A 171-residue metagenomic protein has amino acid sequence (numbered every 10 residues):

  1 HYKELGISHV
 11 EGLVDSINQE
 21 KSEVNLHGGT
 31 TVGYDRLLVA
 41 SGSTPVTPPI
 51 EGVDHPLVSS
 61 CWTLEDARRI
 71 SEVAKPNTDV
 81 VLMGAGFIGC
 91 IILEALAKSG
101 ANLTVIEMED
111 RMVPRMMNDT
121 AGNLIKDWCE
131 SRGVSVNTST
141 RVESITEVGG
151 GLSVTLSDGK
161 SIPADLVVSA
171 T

Functional and structural regions predicted by a protein language model:
Y2-V81, S153-T171: FAD-binding core/adjacent interface of flavoenzyme oxidoreductases
H9-I17, N25, V32, S99-T171: A Rossmann-like FAD-binding core segment of flavoenzymes
S43, H55, A85, N118 (+2 more regions): ATP/adenylate-binding site constellation spanning eukaryotic-like Ser/Thr protein kinases, ABC-transporter
T47, A67, G89, G122-K126: A general structural signal for well-ordered alpha-helical segments in protein cores
P48-I50, I92-L93, R115, E147: Short glycine-/acidic-enriched loop or helix-start segments at secondary-structure transitions that form or flank
W62-E65, F87, T140: Short beta->alpha linker loops
R69-M117: Rossmann-like NAD(P)H-binding beta-loop-alpha module
